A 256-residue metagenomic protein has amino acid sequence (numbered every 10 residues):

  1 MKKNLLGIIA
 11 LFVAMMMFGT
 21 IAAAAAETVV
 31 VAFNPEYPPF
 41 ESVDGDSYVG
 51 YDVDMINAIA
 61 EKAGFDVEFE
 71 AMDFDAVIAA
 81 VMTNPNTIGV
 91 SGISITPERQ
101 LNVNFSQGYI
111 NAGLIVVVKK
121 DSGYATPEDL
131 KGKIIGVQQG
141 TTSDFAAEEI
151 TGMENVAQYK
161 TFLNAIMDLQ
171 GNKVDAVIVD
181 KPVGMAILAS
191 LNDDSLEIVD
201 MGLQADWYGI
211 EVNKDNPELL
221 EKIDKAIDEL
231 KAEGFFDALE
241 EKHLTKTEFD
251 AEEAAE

Functional and structural regions predicted by a protein language model:
A26-G92: Extracytoplasmic small-molecule ligand-binding "clamshell" domains of the periplasmic binding protein/Venus flytrap
N34-P35, I110-V118, K181, M185-I227 (+1 more regions): Periplasmic-binding protein-like
Y37, F69-A80, S122, Q139-T142 (+2 more regions): Short helix-initiation/N-cap motifs at beta->coil->alpha
V53-K62, D121, I134, Q139-T141 (+2 more regions): Extended ligand-binding regions for polar small-molecule ligands
E61-K62, E70-A71, D75-I88, N102-N104 (+4 more regions): Short helices/loops that flank or line small-molecule/ion binding pockets
F65, I93-S94, Q107-V156: A conserved helix-loop-strand patch within extracytoplasmic ligand-binding domains of the periplasmic binding
G92-L101, A146-E149, Q170, D175-A205: A ligand-binding cleft/hinge motif common to bilobed small-molecule-binding domains
T142-Y159, S195-D200, K225-E256: Ligand-binding clefts/hinges and TM-proximal coupling segments of bilobed small-molecule sensing domains
